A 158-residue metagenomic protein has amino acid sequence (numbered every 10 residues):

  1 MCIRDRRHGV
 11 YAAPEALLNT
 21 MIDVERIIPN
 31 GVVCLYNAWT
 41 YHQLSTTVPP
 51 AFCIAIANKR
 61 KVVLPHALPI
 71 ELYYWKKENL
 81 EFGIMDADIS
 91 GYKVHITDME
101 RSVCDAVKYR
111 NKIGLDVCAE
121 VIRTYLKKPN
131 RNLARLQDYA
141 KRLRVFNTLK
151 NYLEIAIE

Functional and structural regions predicted by a protein language model:
I3-L35, L64, I157: Short beta-edge/loop segments at beta->alpha junctions of small alpha/beta modules that act as binding/recognition
Q43-E158: Phosphate-handling catalytic interfaces
